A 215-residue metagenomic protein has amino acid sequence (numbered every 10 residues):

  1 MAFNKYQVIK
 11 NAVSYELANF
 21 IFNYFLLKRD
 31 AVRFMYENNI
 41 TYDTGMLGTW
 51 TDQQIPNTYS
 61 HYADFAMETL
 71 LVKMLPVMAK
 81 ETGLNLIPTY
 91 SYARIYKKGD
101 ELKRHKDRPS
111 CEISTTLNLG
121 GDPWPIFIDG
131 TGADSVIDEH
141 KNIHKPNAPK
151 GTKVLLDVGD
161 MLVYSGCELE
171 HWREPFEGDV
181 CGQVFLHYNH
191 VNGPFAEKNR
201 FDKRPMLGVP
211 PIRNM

Functional and structural regions predicted by a protein language model:
M1-T82: Non-heme Fe(II)/2-oxoglutarate
G83-Y92: A short coil-to-beta-strand element that immediately follows conserved catalytic motifs
I95: Conserved active-site beta-strand element of glycosyltransferases/polysaccharide synthases
K98-E168, W172, V180-Q183, V191-R200 (+1 more regions): Catalytic core of non-heme Fe(II) oxygenases with the double-stranded beta-helix
N199-M215: Glycine- and charge-enriched low-complexity intrinsically disordered segments
